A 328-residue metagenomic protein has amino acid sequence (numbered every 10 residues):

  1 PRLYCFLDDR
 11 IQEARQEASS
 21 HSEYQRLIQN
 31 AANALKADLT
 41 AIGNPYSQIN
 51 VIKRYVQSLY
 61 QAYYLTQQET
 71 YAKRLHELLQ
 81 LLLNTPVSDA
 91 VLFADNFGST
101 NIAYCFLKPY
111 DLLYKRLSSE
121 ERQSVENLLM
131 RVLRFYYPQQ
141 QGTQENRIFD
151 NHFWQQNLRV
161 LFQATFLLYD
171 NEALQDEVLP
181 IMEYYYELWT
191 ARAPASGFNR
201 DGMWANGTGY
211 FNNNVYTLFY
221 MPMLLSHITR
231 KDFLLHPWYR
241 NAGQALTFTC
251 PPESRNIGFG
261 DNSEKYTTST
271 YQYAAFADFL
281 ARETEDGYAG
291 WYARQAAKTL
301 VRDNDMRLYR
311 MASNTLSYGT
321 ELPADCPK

Functional and structural regions predicted by a protein language model:
P1-R2, F6-D9: N-terminal carbohydrate-binding accessory modules
L3-Y4, R15-E17, Y24-A32, K36-C250: Aromatic-lined, polymer-binding surfaces characteristic of secreted/periplasmic polysaccharide-degrading enzymes
D9, E13-S19: Extended, small/polar residue-biased N-terminal targeting/export presequences and adjacent propeptide/linker tracts
N206, Y210-K328: Extended polysaccharide-engagement surfaces of secreted carbohydrate-active enzymes
